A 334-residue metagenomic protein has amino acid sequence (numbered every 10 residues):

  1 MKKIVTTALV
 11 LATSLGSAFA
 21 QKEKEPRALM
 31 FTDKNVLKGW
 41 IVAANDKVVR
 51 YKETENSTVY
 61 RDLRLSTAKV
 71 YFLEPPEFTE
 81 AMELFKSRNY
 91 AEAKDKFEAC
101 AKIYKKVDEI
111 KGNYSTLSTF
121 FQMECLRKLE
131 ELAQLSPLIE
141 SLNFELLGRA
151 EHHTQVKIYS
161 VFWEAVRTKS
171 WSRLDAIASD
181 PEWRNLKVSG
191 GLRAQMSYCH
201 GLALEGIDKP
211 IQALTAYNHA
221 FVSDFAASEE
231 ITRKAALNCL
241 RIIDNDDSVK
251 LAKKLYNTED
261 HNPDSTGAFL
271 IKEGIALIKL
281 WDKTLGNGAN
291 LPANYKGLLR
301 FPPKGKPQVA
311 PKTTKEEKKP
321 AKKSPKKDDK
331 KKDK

Functional and structural regions predicted by a protein language model:
K2-L9, G16-E77, K272, L299-K334: Helical anchoring/docking segments at protein termini
Q21-E140, F144-L147, Y159-T168, N185-L186 (+4 more regions): Compositionally biased alpha-helical segments
Y60-L63, K102-S115, S141-K157, T168 (+4 more regions): Short solvent-exposed coil/turn linkers within tandem alpha-helical repeat scaffolds
E74-P76, M123-L135, F162-L174, L202 (+3 more regions): Alpha-helical linker/edge segments of TPR/alpha-solenoid repeat scaffolds and analogous pre-/post-domain helices
N89, K254-G267, K322-K334: Flexible coil/linker segments and helix-coil junctions enriched in charged and small residues
D95, P137, A176, Q212-T215 (+2 more regions): Primarily a tetratricopeptide repeat
A194-Y198, Q212, A216, A220: Internal alpha-helical scaffold/solenoid segments in large eukaryotic proteins
